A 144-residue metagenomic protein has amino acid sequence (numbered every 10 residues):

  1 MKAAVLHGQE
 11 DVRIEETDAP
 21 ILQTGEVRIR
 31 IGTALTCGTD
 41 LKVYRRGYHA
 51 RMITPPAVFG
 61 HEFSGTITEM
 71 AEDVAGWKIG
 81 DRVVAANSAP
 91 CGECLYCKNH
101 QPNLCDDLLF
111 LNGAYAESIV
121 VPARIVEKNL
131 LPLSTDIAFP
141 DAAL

Functional and structural regions predicted by a protein language model:
M1-K2: Extreme N-terminal starter segment of soluble prokaryotic enzymes
V5-I21, G38-E69, V84, K98-N112: N-terminal glycine-rich cofactor-binding segment
P20-A34, Y48-L95, I125, S134: Glycine-rich beta-strand-centered segment in the early N-terminal region that forms part of a ligand/cofactor-binding
C91-L144: NAD(P)H dinucleotide-binding glycine-rich loop of Rossmann-like/cofactor-binding domains, especially the beta1-alpha1
